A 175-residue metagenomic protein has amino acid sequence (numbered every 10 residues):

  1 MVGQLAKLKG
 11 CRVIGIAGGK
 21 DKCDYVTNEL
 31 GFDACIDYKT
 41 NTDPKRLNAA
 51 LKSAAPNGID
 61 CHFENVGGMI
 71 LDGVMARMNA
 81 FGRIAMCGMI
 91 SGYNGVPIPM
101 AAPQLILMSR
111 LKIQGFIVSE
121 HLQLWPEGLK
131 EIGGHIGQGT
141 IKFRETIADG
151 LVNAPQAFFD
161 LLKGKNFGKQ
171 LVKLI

Functional and structural regions predicted by a protein language model:
M1-L5: Rossmann-fold NAD(P)-dependent oxidoreductase module
K7-G73, S119: Adenosine-nucleotide cofactor-binding segment
I16, Y38, A85-C87, F116 (+1 more regions): Generic beta-sheet signal
T27, V66-I141, L174-I175: Glycine-rich phosphate-binding loop and adjacent beta-alpha segment of Rossmann(oid) nucleotide-cofactor-binding
D33-I36, Q114, F143-A148: Structural signal for short hydrophobic segments within the conserved structured cores of catalytic domains across
N48, L129, L151-P155: Short, amphipathic alpha-helical "lid/cap" segments that border enzyme active or binding sites
A50-A54, H135, A157-D160: CheY-like receiver
T140-I147, P155-I175: C-terminal capping/lid region of NAD(P)-dependent oxidoreductase domains
